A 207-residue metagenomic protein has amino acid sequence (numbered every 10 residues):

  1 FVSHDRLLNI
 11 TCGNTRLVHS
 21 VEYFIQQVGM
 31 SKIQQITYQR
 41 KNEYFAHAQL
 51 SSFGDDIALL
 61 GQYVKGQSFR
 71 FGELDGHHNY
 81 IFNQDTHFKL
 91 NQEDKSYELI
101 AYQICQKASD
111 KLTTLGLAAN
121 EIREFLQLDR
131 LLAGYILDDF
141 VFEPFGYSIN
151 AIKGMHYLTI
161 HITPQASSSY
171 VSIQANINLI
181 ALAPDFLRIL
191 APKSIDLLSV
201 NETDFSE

Functional and structural regions predicted by a protein language model:
F1-E207: Polybasic/polar functional segments that serve as interface/processing modules
